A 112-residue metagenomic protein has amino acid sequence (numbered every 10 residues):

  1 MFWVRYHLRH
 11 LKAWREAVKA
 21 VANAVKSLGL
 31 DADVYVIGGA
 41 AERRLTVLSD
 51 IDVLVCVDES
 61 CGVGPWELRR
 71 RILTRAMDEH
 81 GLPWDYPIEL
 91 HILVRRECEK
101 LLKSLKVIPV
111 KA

Functional and structural regions predicted by a protein language model:
M1-V36, A41-L48, V57-A112: Catalytic core of pol beta-like nucleotidyltransferases
D52-V53: Structural signature of the urease/amidohydrolase superfamily beta/alpha-barrel
